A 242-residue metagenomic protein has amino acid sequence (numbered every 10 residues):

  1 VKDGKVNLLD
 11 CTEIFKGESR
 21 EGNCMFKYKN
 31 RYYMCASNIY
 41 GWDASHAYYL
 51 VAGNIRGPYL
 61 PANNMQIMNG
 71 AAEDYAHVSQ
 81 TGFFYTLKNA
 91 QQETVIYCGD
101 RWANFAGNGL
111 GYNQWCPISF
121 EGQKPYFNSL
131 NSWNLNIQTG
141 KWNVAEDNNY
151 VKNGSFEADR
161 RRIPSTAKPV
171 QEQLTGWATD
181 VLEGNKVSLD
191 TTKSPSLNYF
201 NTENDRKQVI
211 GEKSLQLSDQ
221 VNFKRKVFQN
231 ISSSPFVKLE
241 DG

Functional and structural regions predicted by a protein language model:
V1-S165, Y199-F200, R206-V209: Carbohydrate-active catalytic/glycan-binding domains of CAZyme proteins, especially the secreted or lumenal ectodomains
K141-G242: Extracellular and organelle-lumenal recognition/adhesion modules and their flexible linkers in secreted
